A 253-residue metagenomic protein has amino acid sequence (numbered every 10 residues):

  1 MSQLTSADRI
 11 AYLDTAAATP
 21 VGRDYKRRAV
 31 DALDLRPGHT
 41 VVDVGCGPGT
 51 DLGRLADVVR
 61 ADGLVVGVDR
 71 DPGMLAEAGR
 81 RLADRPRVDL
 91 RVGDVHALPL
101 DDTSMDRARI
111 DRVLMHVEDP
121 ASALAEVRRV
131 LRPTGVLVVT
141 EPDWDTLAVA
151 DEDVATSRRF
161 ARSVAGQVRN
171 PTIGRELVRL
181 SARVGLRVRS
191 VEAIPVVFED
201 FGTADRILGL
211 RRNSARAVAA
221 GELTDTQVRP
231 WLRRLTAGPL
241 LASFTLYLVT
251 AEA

Functional and structural regions predicted by a protein language model:
M1-H39, T50-R54, V58, G73-E77 (+1 more regions): Conserved class I S-adenosyl-L-methionine
V42-V44, P48-A97: Class I SAM-dependent methyltransferase SAM/SAH-binding core
H96-R107: A short acidic, Gly/Pro-enriched loop at the edge of an enzyme's catalytic core that lines a small-molecule cofactor
D106-P120: A short SAM/SAH-binding and catalytic strip from SAM-dependent methyltransferases
A121-V136: A short glycine-rich, Lys/Arg-flanked "PGG" loop and its adjoining helix->strand segment in the class I
V136-F201, R216-A217: Conserved catalytic/acceptor-binding region of the Class I
R187-A253: Conserved Class I S-adenosyl-L-methionine
